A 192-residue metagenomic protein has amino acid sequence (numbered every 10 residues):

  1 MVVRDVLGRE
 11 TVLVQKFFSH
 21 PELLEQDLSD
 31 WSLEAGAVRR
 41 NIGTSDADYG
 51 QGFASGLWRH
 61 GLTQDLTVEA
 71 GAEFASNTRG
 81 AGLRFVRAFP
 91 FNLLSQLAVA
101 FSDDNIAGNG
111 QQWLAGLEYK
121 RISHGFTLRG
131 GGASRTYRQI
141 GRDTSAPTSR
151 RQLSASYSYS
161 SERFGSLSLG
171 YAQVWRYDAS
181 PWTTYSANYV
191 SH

Functional and structural regions predicted by a protein language model:
M1-G8, T184-Y185, H192: Short intrinsically disordered, low-complexity coil segments enriched in acidic
V2-R79: Outer-membrane beta-barrel initiation region
V6, H20, G36-R40, A75 (+5 more regions): Generic structural motif
H20, N41-A47, L57, E69-F74 (+4 more regions): Outer-membrane beta-barrel domain signature
G50-Q64, V68-F74, T78-F101, N109-G130 (+2 more regions): Feature captures outer-membrane beta-barrel proteins of Gram-negative bacteria and organelles
G125-R138, T144: Surface-exposed extracellular loop regions of Gram-negative outer-membrane beta-barrel proteins, predominantly
